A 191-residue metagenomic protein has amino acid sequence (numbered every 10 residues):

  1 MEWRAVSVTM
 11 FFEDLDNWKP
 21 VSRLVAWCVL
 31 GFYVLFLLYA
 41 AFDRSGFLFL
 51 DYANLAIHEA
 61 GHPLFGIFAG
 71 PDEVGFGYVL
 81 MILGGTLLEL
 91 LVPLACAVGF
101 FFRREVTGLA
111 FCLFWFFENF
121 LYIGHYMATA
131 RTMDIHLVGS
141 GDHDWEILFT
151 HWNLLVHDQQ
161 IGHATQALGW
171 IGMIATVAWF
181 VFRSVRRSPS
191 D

Functional and structural regions predicted by a protein language model:
M1-F11, L148: Short, charged N-terminal extramembrane segments
F12-D43, E73-D191: Metalloprotease/metallohydrolase-associated module, dominated by Zn2+-dependent proteases
F36-L55, G70: Short pre-active-site segment immediately N-terminal to the catalytic Zn-binding motif
L50-I67, G85: Active-site recognition of the HExxH zinc-binding catalytic motif
H62-A69, C96-F100: Short helix-capping and hinge/turn segments at secondary-structure transitions, especially at repeat and domain
